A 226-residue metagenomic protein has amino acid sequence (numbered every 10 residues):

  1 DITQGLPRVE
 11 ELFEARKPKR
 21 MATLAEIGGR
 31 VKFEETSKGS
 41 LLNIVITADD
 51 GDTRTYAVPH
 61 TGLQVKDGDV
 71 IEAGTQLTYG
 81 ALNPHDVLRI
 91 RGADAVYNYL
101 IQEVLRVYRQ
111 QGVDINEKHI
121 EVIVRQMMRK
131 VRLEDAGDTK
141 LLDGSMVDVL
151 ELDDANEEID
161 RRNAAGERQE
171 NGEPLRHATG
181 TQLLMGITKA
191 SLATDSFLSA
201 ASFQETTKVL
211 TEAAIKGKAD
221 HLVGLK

Functional and structural regions predicted by a protein language model:
D1-A15, A57-P59, I90-K226: Long insertion/accessory domains within large nucleic-acid-processing enzymes
D1-E26, G51-A57, Y79-L82: Catalytic P-loop NTP-binding/switch module of NTPases
A22-S37: Structural detector for short beta-strands of small beta-barrel domains
G29, G68-L77: A structural signal for short beta-strand/turn segments enriched in small hydrophobics and glycine
E35-S37, A81, S191: A generic structural motif
K38-I46: Short aromatic-glycine-enriched beta-strand elements
L41, A73-V87: Cytosolic catalytic headpiece of P-type ATPases
T55-V70: Short histidine-centered loop motifs in beta-beta connectors
